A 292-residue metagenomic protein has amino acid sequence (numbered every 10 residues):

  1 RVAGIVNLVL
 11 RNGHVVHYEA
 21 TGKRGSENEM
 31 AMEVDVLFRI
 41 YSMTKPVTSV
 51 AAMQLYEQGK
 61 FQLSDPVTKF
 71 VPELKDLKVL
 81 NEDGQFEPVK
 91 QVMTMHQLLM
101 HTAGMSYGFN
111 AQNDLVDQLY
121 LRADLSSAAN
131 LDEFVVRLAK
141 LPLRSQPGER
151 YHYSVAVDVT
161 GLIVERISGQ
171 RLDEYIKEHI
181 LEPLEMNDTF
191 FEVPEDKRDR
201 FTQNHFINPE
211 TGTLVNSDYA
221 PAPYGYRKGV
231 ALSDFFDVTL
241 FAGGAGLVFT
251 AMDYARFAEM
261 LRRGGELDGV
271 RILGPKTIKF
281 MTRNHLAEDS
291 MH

Functional and structural regions predicted by a protein language model:
R1-I40, K60-Q62, D76-E82: Short, conserved catalytic-motif segment at the N-terminal edge
A20-G22, P66, Y219: Short clusters of small/polar residues that mark proteolytic maturation junctions
T48: Active/ligand-binding-proximal structured segments within catalytic/core domains that scaffold catalytic residues
V67-T68, V92: PAS-family sensory domains
L77-H292: Short, surface-exposed loop or secondary-structure junction motifs that flank catalytic or metal-binding residues
